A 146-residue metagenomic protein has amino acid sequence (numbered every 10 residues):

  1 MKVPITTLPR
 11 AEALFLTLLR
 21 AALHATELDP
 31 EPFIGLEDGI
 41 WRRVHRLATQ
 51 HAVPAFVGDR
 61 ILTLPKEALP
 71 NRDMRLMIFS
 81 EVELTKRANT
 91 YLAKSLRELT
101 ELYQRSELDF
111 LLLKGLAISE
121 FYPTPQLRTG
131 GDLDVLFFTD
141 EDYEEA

Functional and structural regions predicted by a protein language model:
M1-T6, Q126-R128: Generic secretory/membrane-interface signal
V3-L16, H24-K114: Helical scaffold of the NTase/Pol beta-like nucleotidyltransferase catalytic core
S95-E145: Active-site nucleotide-donor binding segment shared across nucleotidyl transfer reactions
